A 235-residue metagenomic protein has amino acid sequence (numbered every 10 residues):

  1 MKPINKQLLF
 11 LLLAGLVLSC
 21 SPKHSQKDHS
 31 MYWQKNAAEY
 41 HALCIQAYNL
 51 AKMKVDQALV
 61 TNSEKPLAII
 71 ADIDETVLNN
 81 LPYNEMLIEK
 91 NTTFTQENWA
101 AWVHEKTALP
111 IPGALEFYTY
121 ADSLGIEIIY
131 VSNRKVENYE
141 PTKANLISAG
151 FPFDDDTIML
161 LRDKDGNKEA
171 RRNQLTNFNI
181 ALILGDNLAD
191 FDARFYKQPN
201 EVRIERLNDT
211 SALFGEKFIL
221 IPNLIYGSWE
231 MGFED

Functional and structural regions predicted by a protein language model:
K2-I4, L18-A71, G232-D235: Non-catalytic pre-domain segments flanking phosphatase-related domains
F10-S19: Bacterial N-terminal signal peptides
A38-I45, N49, K65, H104-P112 (+2 more regions): Soluble non-cytosolic domains of exported or imported proteins
L59-A68, I128-R134, T157-I158: Surface-exposed patches in mature extracellular/periplasmic domains of secreted proteins
T61-P66, V77-A108, S123: Active-site neighborhood of HAD-like aspartate-dependent phosphohydrolases
L67-V77, V136-N138: Acidic helix-start/capping segments at beta-turn-to-alpha-helix junctions
A100-I129, V136: Short, acidic loop-to-helix structural element flanking the phosphoryl-transfer center in phosphate-processing enzymes
K135, Y139-D235: C-terminal cap/substrate-recognition subdomain and adjoining C-terminal extension of metal-dependent phosphatase-like
